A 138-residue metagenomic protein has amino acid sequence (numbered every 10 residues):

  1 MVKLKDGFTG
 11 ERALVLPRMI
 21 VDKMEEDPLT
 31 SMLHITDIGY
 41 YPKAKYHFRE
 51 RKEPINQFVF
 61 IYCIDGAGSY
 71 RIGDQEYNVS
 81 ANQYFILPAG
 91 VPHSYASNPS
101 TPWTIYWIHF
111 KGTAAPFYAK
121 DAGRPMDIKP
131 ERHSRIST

Functional and structural regions predicted by a protein language model:
M1-H34, R51, I128: A short, N-terminal "cap"/entry segment at the start of jelly-roll beta-barrel domains of the cupin/DSBH fold
V21, P116-K120, S137: Generic detector of well-ordered alpha-helical segments enriched in charged/polar residues, highlighting helical
T30-P125: N-terminal regulatory/effector-sensing and dimerization cores that precede helix-turn-helix DNA-binding domains
D121-T138: Aromatic/histidine-rich interaction motifs
